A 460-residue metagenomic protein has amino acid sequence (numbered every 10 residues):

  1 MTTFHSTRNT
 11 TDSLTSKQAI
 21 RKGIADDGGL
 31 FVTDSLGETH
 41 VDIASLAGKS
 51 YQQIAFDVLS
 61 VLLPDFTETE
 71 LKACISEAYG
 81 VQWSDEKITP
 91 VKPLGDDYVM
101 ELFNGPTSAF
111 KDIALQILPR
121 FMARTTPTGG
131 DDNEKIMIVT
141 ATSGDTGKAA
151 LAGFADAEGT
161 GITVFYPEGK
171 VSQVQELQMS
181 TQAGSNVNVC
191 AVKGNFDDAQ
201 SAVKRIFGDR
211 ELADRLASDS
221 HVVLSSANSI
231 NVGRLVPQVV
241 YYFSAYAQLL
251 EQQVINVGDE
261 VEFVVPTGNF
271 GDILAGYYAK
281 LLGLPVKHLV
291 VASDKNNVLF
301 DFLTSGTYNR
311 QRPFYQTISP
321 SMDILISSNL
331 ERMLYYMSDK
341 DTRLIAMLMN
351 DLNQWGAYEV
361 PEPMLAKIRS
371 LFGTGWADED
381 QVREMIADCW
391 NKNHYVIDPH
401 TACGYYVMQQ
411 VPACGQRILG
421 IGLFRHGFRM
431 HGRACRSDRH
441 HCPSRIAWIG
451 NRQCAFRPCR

Functional and structural regions predicted by a protein language model:
M1-R460: PLP-dependent amino-acid enzyme catalytic core
